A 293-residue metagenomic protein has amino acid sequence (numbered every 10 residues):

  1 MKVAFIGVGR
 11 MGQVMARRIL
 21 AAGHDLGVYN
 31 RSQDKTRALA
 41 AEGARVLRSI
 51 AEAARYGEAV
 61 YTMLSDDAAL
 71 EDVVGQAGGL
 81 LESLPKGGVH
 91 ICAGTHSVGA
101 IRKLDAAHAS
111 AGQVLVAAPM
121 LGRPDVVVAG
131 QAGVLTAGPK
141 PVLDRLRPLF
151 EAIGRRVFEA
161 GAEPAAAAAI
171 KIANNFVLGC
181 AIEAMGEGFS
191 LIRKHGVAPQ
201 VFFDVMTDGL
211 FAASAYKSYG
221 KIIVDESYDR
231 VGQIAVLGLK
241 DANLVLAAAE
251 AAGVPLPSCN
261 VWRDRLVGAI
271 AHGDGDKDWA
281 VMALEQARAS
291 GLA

Functional and structural regions predicted by a protein language model:
M1-M63, G88, P124, R156: NAD(P)+-binding Rossmann beta1-loop-alpha1 motif at the extreme N-terminus of oxidoreductases
M15-A16, K35, L104, L149 (+1 more regions): Hydrophobic residues within alpha-helices that form the first helical element adjacent to the glycine-rich loop
L26, V46, L115-V116, V157 (+2 more regions): Hydrophobic beta-strand scaffold residues
I50-L115: Rossmann-fold NAD(P) dinucleotide-binding segment
T95-N175: Rossmann-fold dinucleotide-binding core
P164-S290: Helical "substrate-binding/catalytic lid" subdomain of Rossmann-like NAD(P)-dependent dehydrogenases/reductases
